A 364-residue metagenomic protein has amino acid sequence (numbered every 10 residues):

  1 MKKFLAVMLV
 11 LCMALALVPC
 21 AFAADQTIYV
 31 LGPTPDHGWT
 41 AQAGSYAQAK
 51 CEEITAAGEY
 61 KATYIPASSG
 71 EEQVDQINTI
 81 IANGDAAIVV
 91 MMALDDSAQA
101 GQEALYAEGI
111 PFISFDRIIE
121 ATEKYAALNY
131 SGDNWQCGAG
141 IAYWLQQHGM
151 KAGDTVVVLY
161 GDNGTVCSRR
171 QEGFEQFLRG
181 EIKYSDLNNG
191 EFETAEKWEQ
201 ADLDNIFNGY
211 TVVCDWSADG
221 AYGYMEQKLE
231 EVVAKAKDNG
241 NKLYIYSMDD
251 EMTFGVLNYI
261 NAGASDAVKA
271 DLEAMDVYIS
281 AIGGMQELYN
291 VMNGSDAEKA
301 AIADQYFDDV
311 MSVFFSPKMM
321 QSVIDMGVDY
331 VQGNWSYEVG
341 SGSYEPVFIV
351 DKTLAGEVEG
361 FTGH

Functional and structural regions predicted by a protein language model:
M8-A16: Bacterial N-terminal signal peptides
L15-D25: Sec-dependent signal peptide cleavage junction
Q26, L178-I182, N188-E191, M311-H364: Hinge/cleft segment of the Venus flytrap/periplasmic-binding protein
T27-I54, T63-V74, M92-D96, N163-S168 (+3 more regions): Extracytoplasmic "Venus flytrap"
W39-I54, C137-I141, V166-I206, G220 (+2 more regions): Short, solvent-exposed amphipathic alpha-helices that sit in or adjacent to ligand/effector-binding or catalytic
Q73, N129-V156, S168-R170, A221-M225 (+3 more regions): Hydrophobic alpha-helical segments within soluble ligand-binding/sensing domains
V74-N78, D85-F112, F174, Y210-V291: Hydrophobic alpha-helical
A100-Q136, Q147, L159-G161, L288-V291 (+1 more regions): Flexible loop/hinge segments that line or gate small-molecule binding clefts
